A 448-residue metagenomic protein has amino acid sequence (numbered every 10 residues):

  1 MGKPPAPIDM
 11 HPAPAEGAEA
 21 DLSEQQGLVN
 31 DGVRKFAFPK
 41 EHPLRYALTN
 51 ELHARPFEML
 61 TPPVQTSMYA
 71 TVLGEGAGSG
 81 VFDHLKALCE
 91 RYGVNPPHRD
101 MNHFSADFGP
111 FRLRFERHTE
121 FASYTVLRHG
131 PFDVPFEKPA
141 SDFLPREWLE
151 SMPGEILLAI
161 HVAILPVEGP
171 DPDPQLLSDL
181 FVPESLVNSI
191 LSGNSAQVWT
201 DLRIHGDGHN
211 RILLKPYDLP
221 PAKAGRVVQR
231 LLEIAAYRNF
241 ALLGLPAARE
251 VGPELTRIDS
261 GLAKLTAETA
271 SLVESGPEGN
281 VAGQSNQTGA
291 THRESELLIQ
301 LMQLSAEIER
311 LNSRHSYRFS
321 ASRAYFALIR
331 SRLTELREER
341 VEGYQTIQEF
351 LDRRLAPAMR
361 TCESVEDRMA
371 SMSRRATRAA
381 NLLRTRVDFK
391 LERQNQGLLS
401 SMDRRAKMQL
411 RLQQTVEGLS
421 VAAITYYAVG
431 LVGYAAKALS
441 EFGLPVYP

Functional and structural regions predicted by a protein language model:
M1-A163: N-terminal pre-transmembrane cytosolic regions of membrane proteins
F57, L243-P246, E250, R310 (+1 more regions): Conserved aromatic-histidine-acidic binding/catalytic patches
Q65-S67, E120-A122, N210, R360 (+2 more regions): Structural beta-strand/beta-sheet cores of well-ordered domains, especially the beta-sheet scaffolds that support
E116, L127-Q300: Extended alpha-helical interaction modules
K264, E268-S271, L328-S331, E335 (+2 more regions): Conserved helix-loop functional segments at active or binding sites
E296-V429: Membrane-associated alpha-helical segments
T425-Y447: Juxtamembrane "helix exit" motif at the C-terminal ends of alpha-helical transmembrane segments in multi-pass membrane
